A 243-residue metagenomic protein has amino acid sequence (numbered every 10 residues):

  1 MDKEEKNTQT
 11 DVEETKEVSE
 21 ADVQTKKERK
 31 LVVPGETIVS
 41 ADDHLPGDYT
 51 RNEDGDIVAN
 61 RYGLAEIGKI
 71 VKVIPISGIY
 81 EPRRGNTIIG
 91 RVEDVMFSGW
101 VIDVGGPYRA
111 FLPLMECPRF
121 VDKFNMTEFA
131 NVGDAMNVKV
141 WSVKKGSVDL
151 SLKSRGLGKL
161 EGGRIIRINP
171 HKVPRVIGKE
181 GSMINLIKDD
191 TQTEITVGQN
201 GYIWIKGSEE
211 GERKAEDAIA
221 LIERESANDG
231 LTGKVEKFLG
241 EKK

Functional and structural regions predicted by a protein language model:
M1-K243: Single-stranded RNA-binding regions, centering on S1/OB-family and related RNA-binding modules
